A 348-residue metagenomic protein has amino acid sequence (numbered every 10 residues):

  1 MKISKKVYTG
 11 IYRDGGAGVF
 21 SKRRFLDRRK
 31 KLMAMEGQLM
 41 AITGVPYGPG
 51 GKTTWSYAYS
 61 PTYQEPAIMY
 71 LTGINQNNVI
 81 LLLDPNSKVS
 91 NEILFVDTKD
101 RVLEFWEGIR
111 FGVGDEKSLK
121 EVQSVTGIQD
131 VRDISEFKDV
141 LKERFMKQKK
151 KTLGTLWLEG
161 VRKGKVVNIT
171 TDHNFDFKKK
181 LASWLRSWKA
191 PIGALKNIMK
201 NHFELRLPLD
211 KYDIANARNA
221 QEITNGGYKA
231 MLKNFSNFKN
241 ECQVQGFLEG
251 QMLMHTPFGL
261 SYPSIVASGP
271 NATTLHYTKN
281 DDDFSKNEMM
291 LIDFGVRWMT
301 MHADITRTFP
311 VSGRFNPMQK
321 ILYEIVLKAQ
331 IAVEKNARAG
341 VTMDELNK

Functional and structural regions predicted by a protein language model:
M1-K348: Active-site neighborhoods and metal-handling regions in enzymes and metal-associated proteins
